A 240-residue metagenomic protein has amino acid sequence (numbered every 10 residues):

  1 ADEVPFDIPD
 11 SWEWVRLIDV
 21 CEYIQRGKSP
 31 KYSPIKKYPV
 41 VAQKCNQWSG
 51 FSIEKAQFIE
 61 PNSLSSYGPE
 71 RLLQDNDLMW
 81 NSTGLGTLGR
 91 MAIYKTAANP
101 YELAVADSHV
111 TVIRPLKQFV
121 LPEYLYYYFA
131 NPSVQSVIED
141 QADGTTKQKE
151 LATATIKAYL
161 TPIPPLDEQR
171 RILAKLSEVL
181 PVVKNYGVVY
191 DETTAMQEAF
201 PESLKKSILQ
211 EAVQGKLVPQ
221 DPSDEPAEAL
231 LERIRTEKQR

Functional and structural regions predicted by a protein language model:
D2-E3, I18-K31, K44-W80, K95: Sequence-specific dsDNA recognition surfaces
D2-G27, L166, R170, V189-E192 (+4 more regions): Non-catalytic DNA-recognition/assembly elements of restriction-modification systems
E3-D7, L64-S65, T111-K117, K157-I163: Short, well-ordered beta-strand elements within core beta-sheets of diverse protein domains
E13, L125, K157-D191: Amphipathic alpha-helical segments
K28, E102-T111, I138, D143-P164: A short glycine-rich beta-alpha junction/loop motif
A42, N62, G68-A130, E150-T153: A short beta-sheet element
L121-Y128, S133-D143, L160-T161: Conserved catalytic alpha/beta cores of large enzymes that bind or transform nucleotide phosphates and polynucleotides
K175, V182-L209, V213-R240: Acidic, Ser/Pro/Thr-rich low-complexity regulatory regions and the short amphipathic helical interaction modules they
